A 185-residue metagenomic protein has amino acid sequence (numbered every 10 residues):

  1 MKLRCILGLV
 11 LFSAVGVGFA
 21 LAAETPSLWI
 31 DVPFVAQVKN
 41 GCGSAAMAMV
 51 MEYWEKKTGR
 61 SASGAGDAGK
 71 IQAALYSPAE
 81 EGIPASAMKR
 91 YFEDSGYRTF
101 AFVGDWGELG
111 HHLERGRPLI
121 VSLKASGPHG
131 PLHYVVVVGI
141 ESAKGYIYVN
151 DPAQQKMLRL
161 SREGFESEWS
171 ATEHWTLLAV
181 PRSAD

Functional and structural regions predicted by a protein language model:
K2-I6, G16-E80, A125-P128, A143 (+2 more regions): Active-site-adjacent structural segments surrounding the nucleophilic cysteine of cysteine proteases and isopeptidases
V10-F12: Compositionally biased, low-complexity intrinsically disordered regions
A14, Y91-E93, L113, H129 (+2 more regions): A generic structural signal for short, solvent-exposed coil/turn residues that cap or connect secondary-structure
A23, P78-E81, E114, P118 (+2 more regions): Noncatalytic regulatory segments and standalone regulatory/sensor domains
G41, A45-M49, K70, I83 (+4 more regions): Extracytoplasmic/secreted proteins, especially bacterial periplasmic and envelope-associated proteins
G59-R60, F100, P118, Y146: Secondary-structure boundary/capping residues
S77-W106, G110-L119: Mid-length scaffold segments of soluble, non-membrane domains
G130-V135: Short, surface-exposed coil-to-beta transition loops
